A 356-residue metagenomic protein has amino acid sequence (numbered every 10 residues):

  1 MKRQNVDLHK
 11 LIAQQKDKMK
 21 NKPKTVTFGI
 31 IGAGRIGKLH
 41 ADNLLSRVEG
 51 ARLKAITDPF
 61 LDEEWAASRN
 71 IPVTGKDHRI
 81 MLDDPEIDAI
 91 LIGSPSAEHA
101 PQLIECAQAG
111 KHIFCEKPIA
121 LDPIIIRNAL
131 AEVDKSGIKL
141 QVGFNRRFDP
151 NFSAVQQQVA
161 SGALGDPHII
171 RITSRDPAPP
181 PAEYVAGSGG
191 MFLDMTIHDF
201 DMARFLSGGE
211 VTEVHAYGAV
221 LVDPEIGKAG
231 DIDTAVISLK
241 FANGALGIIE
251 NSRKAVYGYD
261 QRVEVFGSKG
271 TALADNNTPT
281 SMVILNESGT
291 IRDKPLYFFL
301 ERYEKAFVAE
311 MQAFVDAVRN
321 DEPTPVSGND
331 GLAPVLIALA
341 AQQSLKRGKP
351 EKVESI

Functional and structural regions predicted by a protein language model:
M1-T25, A89-I92, A313-I356: C-terminal helix-rich "cap/oligomerization" subdomain common to oxidoreductases
K2-R69: N-terminal Rossmann-like dinucleotide-binding module
T27, V220, E225-K228, A242-A309 (+1 more regions): NAD(P)-dinucleotide binding in Rossmann-like oxidoreductases
H40, P72-E132: Beta-loop-alpha module in the N-terminal Rossmann-like domain of NAD(P)-dependent dehydrogenases, especially those
G75, I92, C115, L140-V142 (+3 more regions): Hydrophobic residues in well-ordered beta-strands that form the structural core
A97, A120-P181: A contiguous active-site-proximal alpha/beta segment in oxidoreductase catalytic domains
A182-L246, S252-Y257, N329: Rossmann-like dinucleotide-binding domain that binds NAD(P)(H)
